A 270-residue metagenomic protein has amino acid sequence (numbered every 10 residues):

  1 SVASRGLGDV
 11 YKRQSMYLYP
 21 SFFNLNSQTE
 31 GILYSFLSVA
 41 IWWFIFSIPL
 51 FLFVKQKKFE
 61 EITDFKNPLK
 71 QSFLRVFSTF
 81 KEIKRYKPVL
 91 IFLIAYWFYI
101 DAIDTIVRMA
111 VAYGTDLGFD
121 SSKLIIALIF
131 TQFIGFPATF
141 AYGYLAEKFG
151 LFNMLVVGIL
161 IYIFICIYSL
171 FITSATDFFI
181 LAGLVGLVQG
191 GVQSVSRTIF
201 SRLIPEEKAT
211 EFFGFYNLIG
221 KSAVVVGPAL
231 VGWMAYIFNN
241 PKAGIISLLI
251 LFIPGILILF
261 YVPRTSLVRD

Functional and structural regions predicted by a protein language model:
S1-Q14: Single conserved hydrophobic/aromatic residue that forms the stacking wall/gate of nucleotide- or nucleobase-binding
S15-I41, W233-F252: A membrane-interface helix-boundary motif in multi-pass transporters
W42-F53, I246-D270: Multi-pass alpha-helical transporter architecture, strongest for 12-TM Major Facilitator/SLC carriers used
K55-F92: Juxtamembrane intracellular "pre-TM" segments in multi-pass secondary transporters
R108-L124: Short amphipathic helix-loop junctions that connect adjacent transmembrane helices in Major Facilitator Superfamily/SLC
P137-L151, A235: Helix-to-loop junctions at the C-terminal end of transmembrane segments in multipass secondary transporters
N153-Y168: Structural signature of the two symmetry-related core transmembrane helices
L170-L181: Helix-loop junctions at membrane interfaces in 12-TM secondary transporters
